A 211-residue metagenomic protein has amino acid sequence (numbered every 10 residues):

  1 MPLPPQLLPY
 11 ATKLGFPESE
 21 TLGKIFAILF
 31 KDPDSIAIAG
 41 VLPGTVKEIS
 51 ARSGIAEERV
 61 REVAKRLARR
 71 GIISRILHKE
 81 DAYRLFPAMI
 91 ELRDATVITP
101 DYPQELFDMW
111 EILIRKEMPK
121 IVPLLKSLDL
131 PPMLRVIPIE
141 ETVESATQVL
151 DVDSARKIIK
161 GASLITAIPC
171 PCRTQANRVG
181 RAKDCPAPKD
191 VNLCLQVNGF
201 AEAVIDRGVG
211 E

Functional and structural regions predicted by a protein language model:
M1-K24: Long, low-complexity, charged/polar intrinsically disordered regions in eukaryotic proteins
L22-A27, G71: Short secondary-structure capping/turn segments at boundaries of alpha-helices and beta-strands
I28-S35: Short helix-coil-helix linker/hinge
I36-G54: Short acidic, hydrophobic short linear motifs in intrinsically disordered regions
S53-R69: Short amphipathic alpha-helical interaction segments
A68-K79: A short, conserved structural fragment
K79-M118: Short, amphipathic alpha-helical interaction segments positioned at domain boundaries
M118-E211: Catalytic cores of enzyme domains
